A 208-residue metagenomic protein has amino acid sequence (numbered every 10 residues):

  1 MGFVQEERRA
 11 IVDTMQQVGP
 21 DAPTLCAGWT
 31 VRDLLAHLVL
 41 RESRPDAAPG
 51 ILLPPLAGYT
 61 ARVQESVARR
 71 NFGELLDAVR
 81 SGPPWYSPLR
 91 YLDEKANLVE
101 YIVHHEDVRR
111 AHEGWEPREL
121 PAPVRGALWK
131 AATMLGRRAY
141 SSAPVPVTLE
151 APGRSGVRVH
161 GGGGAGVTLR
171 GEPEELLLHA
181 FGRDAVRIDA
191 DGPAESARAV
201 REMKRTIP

Functional and structural regions predicted by a protein language model:
M1-G50: An N-terminal domain-cap segment
G2-E7, C26-T30, V67, N71 (+2 more regions): Short, contiguous, pocket-lining structural segments that sit at or immediately flank catalytic/ligand-binding sites
F3, V18, R44-Y59, E74-P208: Structured surface interface patches that mediate subunit assembly and partner/cofactor docking
